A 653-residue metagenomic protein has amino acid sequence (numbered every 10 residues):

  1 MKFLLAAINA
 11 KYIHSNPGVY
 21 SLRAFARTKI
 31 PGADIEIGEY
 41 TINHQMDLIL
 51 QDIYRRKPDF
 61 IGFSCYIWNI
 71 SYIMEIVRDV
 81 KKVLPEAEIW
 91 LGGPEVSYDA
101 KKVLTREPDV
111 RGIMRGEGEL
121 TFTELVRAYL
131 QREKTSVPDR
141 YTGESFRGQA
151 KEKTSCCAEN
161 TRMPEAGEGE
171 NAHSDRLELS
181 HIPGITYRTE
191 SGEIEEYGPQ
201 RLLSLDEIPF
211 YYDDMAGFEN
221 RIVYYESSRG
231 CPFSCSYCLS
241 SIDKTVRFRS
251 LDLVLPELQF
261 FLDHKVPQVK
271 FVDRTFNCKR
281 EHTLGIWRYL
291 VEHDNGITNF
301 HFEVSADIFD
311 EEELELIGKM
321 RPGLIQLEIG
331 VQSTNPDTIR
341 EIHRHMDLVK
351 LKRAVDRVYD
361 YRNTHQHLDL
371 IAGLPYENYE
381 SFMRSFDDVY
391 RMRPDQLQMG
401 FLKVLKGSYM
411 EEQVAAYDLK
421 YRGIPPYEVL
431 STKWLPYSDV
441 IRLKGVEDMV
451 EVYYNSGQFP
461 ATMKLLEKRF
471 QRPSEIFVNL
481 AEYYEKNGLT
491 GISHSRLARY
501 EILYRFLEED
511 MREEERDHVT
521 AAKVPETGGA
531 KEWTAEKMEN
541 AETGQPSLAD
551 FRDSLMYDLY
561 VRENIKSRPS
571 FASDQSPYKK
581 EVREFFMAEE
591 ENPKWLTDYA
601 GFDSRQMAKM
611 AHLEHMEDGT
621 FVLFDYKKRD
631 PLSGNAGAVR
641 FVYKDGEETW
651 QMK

Functional and structural regions predicted by a protein language model:
M1-K2, I182-Y224, G637-R640, G646-W650: N-terminal [4Fe-4S]-dependent radical SAM core
M1-Y20: A short, flexible N-terminal coil/short beta segment enriched in small residues
K2, F25, K29, D34-R147 (+3 more regions): Glycine-rich beta-alpha loop elements in corrinoid/cobalamin-binding modules across cobalamin-dependent enzymes
K2-I8, M46, D59, C156-E159 (+1 more regions): Radical SAM enzyme core and accessory elements
F3, I35, I89, I182-P183 (+5 more regions): Hydrophobic/aromatic residues located in beta-strands of well-ordered beta-sheets within soluble catalytic
A26, I61, I185, C231 (+6 more regions): Conserved, mostly hydrophobic/aromatic
K57, R280, E292-N295, N299-I308 (+1 more regions): A structural motif corresponding to the C-terminal lobe/cap of the Radical SAM core domain
D206-D360: Radical SAM [4Fe-4S] cluster-binding motif and immediate context
